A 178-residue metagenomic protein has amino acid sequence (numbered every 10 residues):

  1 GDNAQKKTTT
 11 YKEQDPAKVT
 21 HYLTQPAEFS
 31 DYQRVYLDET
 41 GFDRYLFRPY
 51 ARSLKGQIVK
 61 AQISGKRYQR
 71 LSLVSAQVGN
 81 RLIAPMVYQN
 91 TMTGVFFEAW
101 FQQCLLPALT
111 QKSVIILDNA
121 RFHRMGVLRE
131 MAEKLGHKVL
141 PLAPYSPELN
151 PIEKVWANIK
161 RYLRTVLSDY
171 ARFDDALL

Functional and structural regions predicted by a protein language model:
G1-L178: Short functional hotspots at interaction and active-site rims
